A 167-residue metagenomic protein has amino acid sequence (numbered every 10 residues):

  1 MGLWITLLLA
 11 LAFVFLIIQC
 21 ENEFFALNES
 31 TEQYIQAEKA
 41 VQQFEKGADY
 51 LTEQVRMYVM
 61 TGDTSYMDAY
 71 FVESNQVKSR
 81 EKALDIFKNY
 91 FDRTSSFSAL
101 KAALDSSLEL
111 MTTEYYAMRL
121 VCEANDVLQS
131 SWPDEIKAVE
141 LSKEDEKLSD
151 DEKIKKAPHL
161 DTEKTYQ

Functional and structural regions predicted by a protein language model:
G2-Y50, N89-S106: Amphipathic alpha-helical segments and their boundaries
Q43, R56-Y58, Q76: Juxtamembrane extramembrane loops of integral membrane proteins
T64-Q167: Heptad-repeat alpha-helical coiled-coil/4-helix-bundle sensor or tether segments in soluble regions
